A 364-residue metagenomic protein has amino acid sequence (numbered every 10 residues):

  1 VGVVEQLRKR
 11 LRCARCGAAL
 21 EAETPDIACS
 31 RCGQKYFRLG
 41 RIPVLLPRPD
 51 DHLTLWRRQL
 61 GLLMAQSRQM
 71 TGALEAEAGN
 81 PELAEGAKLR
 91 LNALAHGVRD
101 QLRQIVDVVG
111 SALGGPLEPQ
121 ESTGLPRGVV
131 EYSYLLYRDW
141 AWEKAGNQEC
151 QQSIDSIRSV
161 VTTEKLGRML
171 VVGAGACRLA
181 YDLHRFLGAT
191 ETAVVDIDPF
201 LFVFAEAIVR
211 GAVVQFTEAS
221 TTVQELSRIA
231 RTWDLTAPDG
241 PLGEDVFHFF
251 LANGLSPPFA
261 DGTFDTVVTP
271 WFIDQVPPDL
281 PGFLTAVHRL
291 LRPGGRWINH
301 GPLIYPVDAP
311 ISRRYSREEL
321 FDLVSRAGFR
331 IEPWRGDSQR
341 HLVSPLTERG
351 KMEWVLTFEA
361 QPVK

Functional and structural regions predicted by a protein language model:
F37, I42-V160: Conserved Class I S-adenosyl-L-methionine-dependent methyltransferase catalytic core
K165-G175, A193: Conserved class I S-adenosyl-L-methionine
A176-G188: Conserved SAM-binding loop of SAM-dependent methyltransferases across substrates and taxa, primarily the Class I
V209-L255: S-adenosyl-L-methionine
A252-V267: A short acidic, Gly/Pro-enriched loop at the edge of an enzyme's catalytic core that lines a small-molecule cofactor
P281-P293: A short glycine-rich, Lys/Arg-flanked "PGG" loop and its adjoining helix->strand segment in the class I
G294-L303: Conserved beta-strand signature within the Rossmann-like core of class I S-adenosyl-L-methionine
A327, R340-K364: Core SAM-dependent methyltransferase catalytic element
